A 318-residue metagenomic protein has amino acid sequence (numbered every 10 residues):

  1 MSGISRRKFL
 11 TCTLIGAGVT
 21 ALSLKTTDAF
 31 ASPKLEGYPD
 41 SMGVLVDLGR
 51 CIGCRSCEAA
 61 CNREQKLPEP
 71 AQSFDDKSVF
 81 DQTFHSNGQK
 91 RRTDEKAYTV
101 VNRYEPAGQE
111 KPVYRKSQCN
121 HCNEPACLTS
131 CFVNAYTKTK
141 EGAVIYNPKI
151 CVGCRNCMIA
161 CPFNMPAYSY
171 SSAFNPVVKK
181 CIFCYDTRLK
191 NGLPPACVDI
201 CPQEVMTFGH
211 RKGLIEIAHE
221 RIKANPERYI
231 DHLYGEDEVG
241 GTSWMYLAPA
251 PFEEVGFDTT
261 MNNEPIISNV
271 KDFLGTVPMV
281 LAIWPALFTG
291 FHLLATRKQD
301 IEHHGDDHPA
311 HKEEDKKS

Functional and structural regions predicted by a protein language model:
M1-A17: N-terminal secretory signal peptides and thylakoid transit peptides that target proteins across membranes
T13-G18, P278, A282: Sec-dependent signal peptide hydrophobic core
L24-A60, A295-S318: C-terminal segment of N-terminal export signals and the immediately downstream linker at the start of the mature
A29-K34, S56-D75, Y98-N102, E124-V152 (+4 more regions): Iron-sulfur cluster-binding cysteine motifs and their immediate structural context in ferredoxin-like electron-transfer
F80-P106: Aromatic- and Gly/Pro-rich amphipathic surface segment
A107-A126: Right-handed parallel beta-helix
N175-K179: Short, conserved phosphate-binding/catalytic loop or strand-edge motifs used in phosphoryl-/nucleotidyl-transfer
T207-G305: Long, compositionally biased charged/polar accessory segments in the mid-to-C-terminal portions of proteins
